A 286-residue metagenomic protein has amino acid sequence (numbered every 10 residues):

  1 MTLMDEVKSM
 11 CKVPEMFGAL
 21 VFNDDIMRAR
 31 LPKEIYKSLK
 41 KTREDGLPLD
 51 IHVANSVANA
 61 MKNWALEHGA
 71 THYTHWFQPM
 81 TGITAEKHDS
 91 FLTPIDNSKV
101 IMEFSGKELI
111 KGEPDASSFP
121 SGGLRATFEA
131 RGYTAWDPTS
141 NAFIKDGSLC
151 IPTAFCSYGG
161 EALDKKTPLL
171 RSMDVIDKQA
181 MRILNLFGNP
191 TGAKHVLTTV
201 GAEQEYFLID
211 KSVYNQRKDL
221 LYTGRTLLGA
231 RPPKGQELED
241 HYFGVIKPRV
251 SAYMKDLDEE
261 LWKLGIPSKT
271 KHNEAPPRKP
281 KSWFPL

Functional and structural regions predicted by a protein language model:
T2-G106, I110-F128: Histidine/acidic residue-rich metal-binding segments in metalloenzymes
R131-L286: Glycine-rich, acidic/polar active-site loops that bind/position phosphate-bearing ligands
